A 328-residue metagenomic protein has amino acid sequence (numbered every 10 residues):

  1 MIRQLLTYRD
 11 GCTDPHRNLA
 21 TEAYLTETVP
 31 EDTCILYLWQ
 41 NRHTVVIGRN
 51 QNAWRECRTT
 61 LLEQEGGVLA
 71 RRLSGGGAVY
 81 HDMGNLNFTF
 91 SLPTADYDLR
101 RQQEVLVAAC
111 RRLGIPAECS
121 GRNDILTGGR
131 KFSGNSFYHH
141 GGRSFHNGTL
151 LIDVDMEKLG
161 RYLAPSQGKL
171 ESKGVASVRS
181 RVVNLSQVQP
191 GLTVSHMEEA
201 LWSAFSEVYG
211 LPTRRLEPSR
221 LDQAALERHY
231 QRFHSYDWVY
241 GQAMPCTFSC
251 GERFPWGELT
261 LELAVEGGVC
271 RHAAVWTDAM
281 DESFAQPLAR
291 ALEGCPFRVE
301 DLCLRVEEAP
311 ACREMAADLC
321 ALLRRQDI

Functional and structural regions predicted by a protein language model:
M1-Y97: N-terminal lobe of the biotin/lipoate ligase/transferase fold
L73-F90, Q167-Q187: Residues forming anionic-ligand binding surfaces in small-molecule and nucleic-acid pockets of primarily soluble enzymes
N85-N123: Contiguous, small/hydrophobic- and glycine-enriched helical/loop subdomains that border and often "cap" functional
I115-R122, Y209-Q223, V299-C303: Flexible, glycine/charged-enriched surface loops at secondary-structure junctions
I115-S180: Internal, well-ordered alpha/beta segment that forms a basic, Gly-enriched binding/recognition surface
K158-G160, K169-R215: A conserved active-site cap/scaffold subdomain adjacent to cofactor or substrate pockets
V182-L185, V269-I328: Active-site- and interface-proximal helix/loop "cap" or "latch" segments in soluble metabolic and energy-transducing
D222-E266: Structured beta-strand/loop patches that form or line metal/cofactor-binding pockets in enzymes
